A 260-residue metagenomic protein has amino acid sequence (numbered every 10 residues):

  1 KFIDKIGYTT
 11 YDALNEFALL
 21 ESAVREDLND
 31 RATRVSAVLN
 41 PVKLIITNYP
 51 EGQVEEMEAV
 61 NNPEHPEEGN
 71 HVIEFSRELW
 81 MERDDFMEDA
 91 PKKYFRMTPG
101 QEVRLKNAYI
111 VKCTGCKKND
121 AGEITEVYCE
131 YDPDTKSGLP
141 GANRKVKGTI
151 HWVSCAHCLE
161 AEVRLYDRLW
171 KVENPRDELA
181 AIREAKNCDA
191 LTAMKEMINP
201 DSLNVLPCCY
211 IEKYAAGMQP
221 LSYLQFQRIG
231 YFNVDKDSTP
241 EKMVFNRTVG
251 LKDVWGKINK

Functional and structural regions predicted by a protein language model:
K1-K260: Polyanion-binding catalytic cores of nucleic-acid enzymes and NTP/SAM-utilizing transferases
